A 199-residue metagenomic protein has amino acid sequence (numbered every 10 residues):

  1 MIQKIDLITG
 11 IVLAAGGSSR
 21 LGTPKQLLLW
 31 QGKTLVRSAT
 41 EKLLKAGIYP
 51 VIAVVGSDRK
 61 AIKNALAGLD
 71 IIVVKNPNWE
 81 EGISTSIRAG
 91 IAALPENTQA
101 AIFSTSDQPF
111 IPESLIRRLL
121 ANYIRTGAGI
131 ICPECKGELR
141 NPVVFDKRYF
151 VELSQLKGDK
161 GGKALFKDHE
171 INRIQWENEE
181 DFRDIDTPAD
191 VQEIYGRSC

Functional and structural regions predicted by a protein language model:
I2-D6, V151, Q155-C199: Conserved alpha/beta core of the MobA/IspD/sugar-nucleotide pyrophosphorylase nucleotidyltransferase superfamily
I2-V55, I62-K63: N-terminal glycine-rich phosphate-binding loop and ensuing alpha1 helix
W30, V74-N76, P133, I174-W176 (+1 more regions): Hydrophobic residues at beta-strand termini and immediately following loops that shape nucleotide-binding pockets
S38, K42, A61, T85-A89 (+3 more regions): Alpha-helical elements of Rossmann-like donor-binding domains used by nucleotide-donor carbohydrate transfer enzymes
G47, A67-D70, K167-H169: Short, structured coil segments at secondary-structure junctions
P50, I72, G129, E170-N172 (+1 more regions): Conserved beta-strand segments of alpha/beta enzyme cores
D70-E81: Conserved donor nucleotide-binding strand/loop of the catalytic core
E80-K147, V151: Conserved beta-loop-beta/alpha segment of the NTase-like Rossmann-fold superfamily that binds/positions NTPs
